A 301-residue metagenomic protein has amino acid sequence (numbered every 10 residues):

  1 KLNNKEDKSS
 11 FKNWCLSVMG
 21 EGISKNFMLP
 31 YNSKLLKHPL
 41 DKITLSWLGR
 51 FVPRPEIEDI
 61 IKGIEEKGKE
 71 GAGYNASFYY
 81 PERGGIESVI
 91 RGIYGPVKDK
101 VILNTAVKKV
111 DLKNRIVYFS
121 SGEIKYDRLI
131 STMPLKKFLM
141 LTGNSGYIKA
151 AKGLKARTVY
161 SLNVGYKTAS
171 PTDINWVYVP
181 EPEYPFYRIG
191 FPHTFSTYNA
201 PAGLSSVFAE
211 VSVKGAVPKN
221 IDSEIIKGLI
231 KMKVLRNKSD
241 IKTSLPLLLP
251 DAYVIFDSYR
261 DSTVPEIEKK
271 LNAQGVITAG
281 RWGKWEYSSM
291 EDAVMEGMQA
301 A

Functional and structural regions predicted by a protein language model:
L2-R115, T132: Active-site/ligand-binding neighborhood in enzyme catalytic cores
C15, N32, I93, I130 (+4 more regions): A residue-level signal for conserved active-site and pocket-lining positions in enzyme catalytic cores
Y79, K284-E291: Short, flexible active-site recognition loops that position polar ligands and cofactors
V117-F119: SH3/SH3-like beta-barrel fold
S121-K125: Glycine-rich phosphate-binding loop signature in dinucleotide/nucleotide-binding domains
Y126-R128, K136-I277, S288, M295: C-terminal segments that line or cap access tunnels to active or ligand-binding sites in enzymes and enzyme-associated
L135-K136, W282: Short glycine-rich anion-binding loops that position phosphate/pyrophosphate groups of nucleotides and phosphorylated
V294-A301: Internal hydrophobic alpha-helix adjacent to the cofactor/substrate pocket in enzyme cavities
